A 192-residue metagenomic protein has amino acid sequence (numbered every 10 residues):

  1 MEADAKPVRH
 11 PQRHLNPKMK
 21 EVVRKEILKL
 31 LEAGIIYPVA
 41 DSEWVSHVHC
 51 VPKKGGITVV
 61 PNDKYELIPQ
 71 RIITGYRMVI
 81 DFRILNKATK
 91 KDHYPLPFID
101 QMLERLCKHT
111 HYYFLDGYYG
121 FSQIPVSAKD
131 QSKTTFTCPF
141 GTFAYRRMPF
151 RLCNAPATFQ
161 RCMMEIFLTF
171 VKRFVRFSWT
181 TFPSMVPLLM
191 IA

Functional and structural regions predicted by a protein language model:
M1-A192: Retroelement reverse transcriptase polymerase core
